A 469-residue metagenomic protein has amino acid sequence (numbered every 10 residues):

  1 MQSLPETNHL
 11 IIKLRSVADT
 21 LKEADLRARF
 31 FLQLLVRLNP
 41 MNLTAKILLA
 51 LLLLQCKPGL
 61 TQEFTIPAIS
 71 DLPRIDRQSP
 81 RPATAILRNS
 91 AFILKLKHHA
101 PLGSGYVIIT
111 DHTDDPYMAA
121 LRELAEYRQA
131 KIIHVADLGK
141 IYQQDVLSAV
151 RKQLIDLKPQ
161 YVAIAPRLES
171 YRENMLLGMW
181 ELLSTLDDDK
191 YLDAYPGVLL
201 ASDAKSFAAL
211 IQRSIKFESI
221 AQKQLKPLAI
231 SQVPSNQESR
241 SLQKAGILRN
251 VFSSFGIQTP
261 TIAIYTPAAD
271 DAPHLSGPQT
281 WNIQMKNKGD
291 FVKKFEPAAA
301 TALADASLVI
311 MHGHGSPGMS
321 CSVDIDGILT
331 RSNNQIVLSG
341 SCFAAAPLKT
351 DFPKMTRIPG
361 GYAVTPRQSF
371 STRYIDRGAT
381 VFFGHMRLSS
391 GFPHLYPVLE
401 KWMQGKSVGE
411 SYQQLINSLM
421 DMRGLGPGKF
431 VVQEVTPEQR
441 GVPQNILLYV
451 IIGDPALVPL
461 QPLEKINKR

Functional and structural regions predicted by a protein language model:
Q2, K13-R15, D19: Short linear segments in intrinsically disordered or otherwise low-structure-confidence regions
N8-H9, D19, D25, N39: Intrinsic-disorder-associated, low-complexity terminal segments enriched in Asp/Asn/His/Tyr and depleted of Lys/Arg
H9-L10, L26, F31-L32, L43: Short hydrophobic targeting helices and cationic amphipathic motifs that mediate membrane/organellar targeting
R15, R27-R29, R37: Basic polycationic patches enriched in arginine
N42-L49: Sec-dependent signal peptide recognition, specifically the positively charged N-region followed immediately by
L49-P58: Hydrophobic h-region of N-terminal signal peptides that target proteins for export in Gram-negative bacteria
Q62-R469: Cysteine-dependent hydrolase recognition
